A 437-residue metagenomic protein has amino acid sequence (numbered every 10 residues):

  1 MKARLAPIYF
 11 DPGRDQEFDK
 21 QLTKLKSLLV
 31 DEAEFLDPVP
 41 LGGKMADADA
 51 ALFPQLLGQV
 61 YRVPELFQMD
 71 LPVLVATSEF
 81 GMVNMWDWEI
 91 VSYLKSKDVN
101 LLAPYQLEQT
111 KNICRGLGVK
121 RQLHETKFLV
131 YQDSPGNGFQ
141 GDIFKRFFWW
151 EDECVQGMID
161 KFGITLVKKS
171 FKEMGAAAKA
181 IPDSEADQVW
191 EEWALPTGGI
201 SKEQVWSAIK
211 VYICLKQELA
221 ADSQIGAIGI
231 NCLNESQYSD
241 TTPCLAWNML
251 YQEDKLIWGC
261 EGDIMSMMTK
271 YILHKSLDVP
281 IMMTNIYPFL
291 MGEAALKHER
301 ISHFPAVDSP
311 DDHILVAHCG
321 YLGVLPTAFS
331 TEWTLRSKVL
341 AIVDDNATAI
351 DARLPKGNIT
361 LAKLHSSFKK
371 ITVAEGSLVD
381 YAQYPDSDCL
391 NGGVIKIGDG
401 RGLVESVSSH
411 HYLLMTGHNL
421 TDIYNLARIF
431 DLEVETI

Functional and structural regions predicted by a protein language model:
M1-F35: N-terminal basic/disordered segments at the start of proteins
P7, V75, F128-V130: Structural beta-sheet core signal
Y9-Q16, L41-A46, L52-V63, S78-W88 (+6 more regions): Gly/Ser/Thr-rich loops at beta-strand to alpha-helix junctions that form or flank small-molecule/cofactor-binding
K24, L28-T126, D142-F147, L296-K297: Cofactor- and metal-binding active-site motifs of prokaryotic enzymes that mediate redox/radical or nucleophilic
V60-M69, Q237-M249, G392-I395: Short Gly/Thr/Asp-enriched flexible loops that form oxyanion-binding sites at enzyme active sites
V91-V279: Conserved, well-structured core segments that form the ligand-binding/active-site neighborhood of functional domains
L256-D380: C-terminal catalytic subdomain
E332-I437: Extended hydrophobic packing segments that form well-structured cores
